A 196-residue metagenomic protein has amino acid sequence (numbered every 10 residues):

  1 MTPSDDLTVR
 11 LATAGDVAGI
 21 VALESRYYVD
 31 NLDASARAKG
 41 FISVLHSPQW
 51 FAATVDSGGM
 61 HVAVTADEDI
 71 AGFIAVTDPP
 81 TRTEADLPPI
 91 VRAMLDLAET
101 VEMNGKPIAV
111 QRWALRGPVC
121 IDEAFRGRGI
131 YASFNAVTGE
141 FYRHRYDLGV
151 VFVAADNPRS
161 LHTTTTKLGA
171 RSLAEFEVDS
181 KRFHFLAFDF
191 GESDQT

Functional and structural regions predicted by a protein language model:
M1-A18, R26, D30, Q195-T196: Conserved N-terminal entry element of GNAT/NAT acetyltransferase domains
R37-M60, A75: Active-site rim helix/loop that mediates acceptor-substrate recognition in acyltransferases
S57-I74, V91: Conserved beta-hairpin
A75-P118: Conserved acyl-donor/pantetheine-binding loop and adjacent beta-alpha core of acyl/acetyltransferases and related
R112-R116, Y142-A155: Conserved GNAT acetyl-CoA-binding A-motif
G117-R126, V151-L161: Conserved beta-strand-loop-alpha-helix junction that forms the acyl-donor binding cleft
P118-I121, G127-E140, T166: Conserved acetyl-CoA-binding loop-helix of GNAT-fold acetyltransferases
A132, A155-A174: Conserved active-site alpha-helix within GNAT-family acetyltransferase domains
